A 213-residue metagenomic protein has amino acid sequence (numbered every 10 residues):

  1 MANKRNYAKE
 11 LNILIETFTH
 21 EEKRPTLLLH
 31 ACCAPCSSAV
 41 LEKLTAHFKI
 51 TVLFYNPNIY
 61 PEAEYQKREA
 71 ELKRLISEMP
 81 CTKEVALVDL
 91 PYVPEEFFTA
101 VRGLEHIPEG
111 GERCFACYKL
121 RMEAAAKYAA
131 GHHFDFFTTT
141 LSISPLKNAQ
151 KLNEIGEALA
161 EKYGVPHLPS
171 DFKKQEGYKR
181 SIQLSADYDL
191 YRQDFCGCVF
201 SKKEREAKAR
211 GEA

Functional and structural regions predicted by a protein language model:
M1-A39, H47-A213: Nucleotide-activated chemistry modules centered on ATP-dependent adenylation/adenylyltransferase
L44: Aromatic pocket-lining residues of Rossmann-like dinucleotide-binding sites
